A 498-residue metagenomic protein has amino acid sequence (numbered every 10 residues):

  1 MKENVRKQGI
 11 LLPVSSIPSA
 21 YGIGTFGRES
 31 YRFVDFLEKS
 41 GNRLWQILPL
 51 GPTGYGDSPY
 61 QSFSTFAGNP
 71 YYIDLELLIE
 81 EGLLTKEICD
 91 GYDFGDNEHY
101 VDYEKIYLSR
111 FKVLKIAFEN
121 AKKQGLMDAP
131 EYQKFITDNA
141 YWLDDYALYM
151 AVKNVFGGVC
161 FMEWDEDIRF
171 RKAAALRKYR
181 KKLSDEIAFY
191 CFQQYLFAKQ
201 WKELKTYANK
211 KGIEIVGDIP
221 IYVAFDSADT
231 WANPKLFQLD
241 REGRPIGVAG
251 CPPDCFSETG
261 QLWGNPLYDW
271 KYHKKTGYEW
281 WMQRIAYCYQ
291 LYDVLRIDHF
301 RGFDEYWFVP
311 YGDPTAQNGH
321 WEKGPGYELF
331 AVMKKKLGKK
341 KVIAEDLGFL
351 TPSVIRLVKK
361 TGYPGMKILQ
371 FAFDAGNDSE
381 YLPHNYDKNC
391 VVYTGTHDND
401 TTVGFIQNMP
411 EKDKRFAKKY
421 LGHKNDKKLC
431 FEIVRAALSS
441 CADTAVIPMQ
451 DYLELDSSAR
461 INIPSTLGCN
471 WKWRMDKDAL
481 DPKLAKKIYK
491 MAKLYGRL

Functional and structural regions predicted by a protein language model:
K2-V5, P13, S19, D57-Q194 (+4 more regions): Alpha-amylase-like alpha-glycosidases and glucanotransferases acting on alpha-linked glucans and related
G9, P13-V34: N-terminal catalytic cores of NTP/NDP-binding nucleotidyl/phosphoryl-transfer enzymes
R28-T53, L291-Y292: Catalytic domains of carbohydrate-active enzymes, especially glycoside hydrolases
E38, W201-N209, K334, V358-K359: Surface-exposed amphipathic alpha-helices with a cationic face
K39, A151, I168, A175 (+3 more regions): Domain-scale activation on soluble regions of proteins
L48, E214-V216, P220, V294 (+1 more regions): Outer-envelope exported proteins of Gram-negative bacteria
Y190, Y195-V223: Conserved, well-ordered alpha-helix/loop/beta-strand core segments that scaffold catalytic motifs
